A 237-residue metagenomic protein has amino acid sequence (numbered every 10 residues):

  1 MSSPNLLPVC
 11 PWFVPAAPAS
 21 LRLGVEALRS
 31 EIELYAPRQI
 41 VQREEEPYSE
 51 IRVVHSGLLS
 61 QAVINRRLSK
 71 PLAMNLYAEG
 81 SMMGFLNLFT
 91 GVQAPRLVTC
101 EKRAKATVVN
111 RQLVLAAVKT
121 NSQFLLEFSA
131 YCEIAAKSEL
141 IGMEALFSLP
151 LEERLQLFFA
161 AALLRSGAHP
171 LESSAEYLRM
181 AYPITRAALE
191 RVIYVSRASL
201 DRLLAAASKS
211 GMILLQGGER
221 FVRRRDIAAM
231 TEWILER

Functional and structural regions predicted by a protein language model:
M1-I40, M82, N87-L88: Cyclic nucleotide-binding regulatory module and flanking cytosolic helices
S30, Y48-S49, M180: Short loop/turn microsegments at loop-to-beta-strand junctions
L34, V53, C100, V222-R223: Conserved hydrophobic "DFG−1" position in protein kinase catalytic cores
Q39-K102: Cyclic nucleotide-binding regulatory domains
N75-Y131, K137: Cyclic-nucleotide recognition modules
L126-V192: Polybasic "coupling" helices that flank or enter modular domains
L164-R237: Phosphate-/nucleic-acid-contacting segments
